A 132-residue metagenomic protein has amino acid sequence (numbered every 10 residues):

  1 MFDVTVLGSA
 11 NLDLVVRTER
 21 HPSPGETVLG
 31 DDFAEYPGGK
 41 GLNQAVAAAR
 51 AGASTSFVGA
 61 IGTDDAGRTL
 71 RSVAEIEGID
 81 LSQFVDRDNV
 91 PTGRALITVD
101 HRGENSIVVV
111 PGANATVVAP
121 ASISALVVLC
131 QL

Functional and structural regions predicted by a protein language model:
M1-A10, A60, R68, S72-D86 (+1 more regions): Ribokinase/PfkB-type carbohydrate-kinase core domain
M1-A60, D65-T69: Glycine-rich phosphate/adenosyl-contacting loop at the front of the ribokinase-like
Y36-N43, D88-P91, N114-V118: Short secondary-structure boundary/capping elements
A51, E77, V90-G93: Short, basic and Ser/Thr-rich N-terminal targeting/leader segments
